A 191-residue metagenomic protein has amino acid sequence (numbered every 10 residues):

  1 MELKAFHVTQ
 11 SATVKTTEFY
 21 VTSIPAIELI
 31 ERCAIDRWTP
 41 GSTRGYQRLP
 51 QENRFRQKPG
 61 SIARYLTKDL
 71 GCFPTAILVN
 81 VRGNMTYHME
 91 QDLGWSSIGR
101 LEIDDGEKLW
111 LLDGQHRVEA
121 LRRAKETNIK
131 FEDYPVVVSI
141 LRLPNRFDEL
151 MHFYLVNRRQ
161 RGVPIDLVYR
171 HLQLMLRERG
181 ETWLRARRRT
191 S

Functional and structural regions predicted by a protein language model:
M1-P74, V81-Q91, I98-L101: N-terminal extension/subdomain marker
Q51, L70-T75, V79, G83-N84 (+1 more regions): Basic- and aromatic-enriched surface patches that contact anionic nucleotides/nucleic acids
